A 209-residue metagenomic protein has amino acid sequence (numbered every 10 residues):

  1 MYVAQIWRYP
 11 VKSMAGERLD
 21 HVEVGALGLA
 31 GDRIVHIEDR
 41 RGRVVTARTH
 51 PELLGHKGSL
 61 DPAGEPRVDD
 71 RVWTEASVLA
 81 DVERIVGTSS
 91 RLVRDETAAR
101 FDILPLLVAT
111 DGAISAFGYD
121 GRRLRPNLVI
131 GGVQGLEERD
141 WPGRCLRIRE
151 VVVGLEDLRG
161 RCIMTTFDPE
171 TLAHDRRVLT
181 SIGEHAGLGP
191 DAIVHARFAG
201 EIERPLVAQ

Functional and structural regions predicted by a protein language model:
M1-Q209: Metal-cofactor-dependent catalytic cores
